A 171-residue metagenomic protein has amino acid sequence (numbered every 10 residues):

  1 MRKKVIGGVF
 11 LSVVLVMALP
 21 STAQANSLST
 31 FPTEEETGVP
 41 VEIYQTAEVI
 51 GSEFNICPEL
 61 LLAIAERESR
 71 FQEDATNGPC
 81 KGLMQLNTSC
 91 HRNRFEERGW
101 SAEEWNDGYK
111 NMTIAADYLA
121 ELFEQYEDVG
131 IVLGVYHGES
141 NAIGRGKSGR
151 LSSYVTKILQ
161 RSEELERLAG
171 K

Functional and structural regions predicted by a protein language model:
R2-T46, I50-F54, Q72, S89-K171: Non-catalytic cell-wall polysaccharide-engagement segments
I43, E48, I56-K81: Secreted/periplasmic proteins that engage bacterial cell-wall peptidoglycan
